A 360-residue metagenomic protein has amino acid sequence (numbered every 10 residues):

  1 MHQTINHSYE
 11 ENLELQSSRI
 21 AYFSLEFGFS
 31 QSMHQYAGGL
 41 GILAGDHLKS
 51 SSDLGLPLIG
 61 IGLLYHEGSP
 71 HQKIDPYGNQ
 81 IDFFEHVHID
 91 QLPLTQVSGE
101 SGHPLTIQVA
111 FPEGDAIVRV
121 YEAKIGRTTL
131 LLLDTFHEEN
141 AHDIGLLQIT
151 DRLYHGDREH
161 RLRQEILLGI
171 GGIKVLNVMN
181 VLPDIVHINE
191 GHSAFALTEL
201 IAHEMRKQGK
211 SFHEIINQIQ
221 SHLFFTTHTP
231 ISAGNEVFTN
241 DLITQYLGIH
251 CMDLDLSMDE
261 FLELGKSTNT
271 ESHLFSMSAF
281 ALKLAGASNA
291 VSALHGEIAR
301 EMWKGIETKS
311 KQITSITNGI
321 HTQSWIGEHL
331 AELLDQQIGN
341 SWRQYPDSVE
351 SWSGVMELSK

Functional and structural regions predicted by a protein language model:
M1-K360: Catalytic cores of carbohydrate-active enzymes across secretory and cytosolic contexts
